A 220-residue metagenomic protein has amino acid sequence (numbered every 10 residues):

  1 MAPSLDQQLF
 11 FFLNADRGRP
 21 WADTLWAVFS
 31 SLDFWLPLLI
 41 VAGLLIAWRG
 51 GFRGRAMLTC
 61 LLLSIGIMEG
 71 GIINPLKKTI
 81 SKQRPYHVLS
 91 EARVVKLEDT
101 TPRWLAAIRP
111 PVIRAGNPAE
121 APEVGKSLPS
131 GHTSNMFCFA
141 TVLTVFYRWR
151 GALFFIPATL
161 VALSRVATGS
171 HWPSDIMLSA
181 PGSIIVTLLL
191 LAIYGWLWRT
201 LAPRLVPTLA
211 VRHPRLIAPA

Functional and structural regions predicted by a protein language model:
M1-V41, I72-P122, A210, P214-A220: N-terminal transmembrane-helix/juxtamembrane module of multi-pass inner/ER membrane proteins
W21, F52-M57, F146-L153: Membrane-helix interface segments
W21-T24, G54-T59, G169-P173, M177: Hydrophobic, aromatic-rich alpha-helical transmembrane segments and their membrane-interface anchor motifs
L39-R49, M136-T144: Hydrophobic, aromatic-rich transmembrane alpha-helices and their immediate juxtamembrane boundary segments
G43-K77: Interfacial segments of alpha-helical transmembrane regions
C60, S64-E69, I73, L97-D99 (+3 more regions): Alpha-helical transmembrane segments in multi-pass membrane proteins
P102-A220: Membrane-embedded catalytic cores of phosphoryl/pyrophosphoryl-handling enzymes
